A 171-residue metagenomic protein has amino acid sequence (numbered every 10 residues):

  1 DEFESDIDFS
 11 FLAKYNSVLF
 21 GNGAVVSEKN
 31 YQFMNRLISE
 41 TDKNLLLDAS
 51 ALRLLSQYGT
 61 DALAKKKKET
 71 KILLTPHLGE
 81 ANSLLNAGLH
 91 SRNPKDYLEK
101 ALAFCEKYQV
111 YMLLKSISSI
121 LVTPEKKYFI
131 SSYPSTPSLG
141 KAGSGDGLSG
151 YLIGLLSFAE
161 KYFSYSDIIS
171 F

Functional and structural regions predicted by a protein language model:
D1-P134: Glycine-rich phosphate/dinucleotide-binding loop and adjoining beta-alpha-beta core of small-molecule
S119, P137, S157: Short Gly/Pro-enriched loop/turn and capping motifs at secondary-structure junctions
S135-L152: Short glycine/threonine-rich catalytic loop with a Thr-x-Gly-x-Asp
G150-F171: Conserved post-catalytic alpha-helical subdomain immediately downstream of the catalytic base and nucleotide-binding
